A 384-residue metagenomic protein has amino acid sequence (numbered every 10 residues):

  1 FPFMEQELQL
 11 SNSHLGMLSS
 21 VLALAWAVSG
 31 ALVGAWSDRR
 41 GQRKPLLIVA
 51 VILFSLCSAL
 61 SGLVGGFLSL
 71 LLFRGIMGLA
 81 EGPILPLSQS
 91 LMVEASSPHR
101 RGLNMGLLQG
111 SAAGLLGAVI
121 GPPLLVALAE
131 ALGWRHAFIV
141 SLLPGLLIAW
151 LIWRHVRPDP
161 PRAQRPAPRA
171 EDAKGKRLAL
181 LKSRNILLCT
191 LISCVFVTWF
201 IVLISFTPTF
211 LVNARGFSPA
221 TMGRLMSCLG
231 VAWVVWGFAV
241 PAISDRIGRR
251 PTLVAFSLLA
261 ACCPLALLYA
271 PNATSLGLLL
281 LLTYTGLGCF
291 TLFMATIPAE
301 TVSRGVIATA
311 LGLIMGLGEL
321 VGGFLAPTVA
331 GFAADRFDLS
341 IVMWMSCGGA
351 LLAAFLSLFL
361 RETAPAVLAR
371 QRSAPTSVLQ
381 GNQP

Functional and structural regions predicted by a protein language model:
Q9, G41, L63-S69, G216 (+2 more regions): Helix-breaking motifs and short loop linkers at transmembrane-helix boundaries and internal kinks in secondary membrane
S20-A35, S227-A239: Central cavity-lining transmembrane alpha-helices of secondary-active solute carriers, predominantly the Major
V28-G65, S244-R250: Conserved MFS/SLC helix-loop-helix module at the cytosolic interface between two early adjacent transmembrane helices
F73-A113: Cytoplasmic helix-loop-helix junction between adjacent transmembrane helices in 12-TM secondary transporters
L103-P122, M315-A326: Glycine-rich segments within core transmembrane alpha-helices of 12-TM secondary carriers
L108, A112-V156: Helix-loop-helix hairpin linking two adjacent transmembrane segments in secondary transporters
R184-G237: Extracytoplasmic gate region of multi-pass secondary transporters
R249-M294: C-terminal transmembrane helical hairpin of 12-TM major facilitator-type secondary transporters
